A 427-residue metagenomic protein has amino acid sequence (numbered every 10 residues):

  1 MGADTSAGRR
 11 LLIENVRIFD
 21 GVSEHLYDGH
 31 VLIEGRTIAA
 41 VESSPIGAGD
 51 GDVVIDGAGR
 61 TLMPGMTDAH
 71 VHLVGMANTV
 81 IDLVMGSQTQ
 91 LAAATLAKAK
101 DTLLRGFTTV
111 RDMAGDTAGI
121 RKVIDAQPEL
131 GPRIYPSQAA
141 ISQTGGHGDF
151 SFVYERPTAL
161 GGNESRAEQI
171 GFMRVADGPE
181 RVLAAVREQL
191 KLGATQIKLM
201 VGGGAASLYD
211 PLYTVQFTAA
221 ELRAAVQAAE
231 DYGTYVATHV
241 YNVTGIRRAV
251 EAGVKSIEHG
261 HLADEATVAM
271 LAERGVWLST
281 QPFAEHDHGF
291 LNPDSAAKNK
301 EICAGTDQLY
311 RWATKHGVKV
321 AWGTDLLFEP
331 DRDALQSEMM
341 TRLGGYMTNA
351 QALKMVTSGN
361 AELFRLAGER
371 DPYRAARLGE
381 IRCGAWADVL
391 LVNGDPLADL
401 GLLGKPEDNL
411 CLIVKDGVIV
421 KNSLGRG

Functional and structural regions predicted by a protein language model:
G2-R10, I18, V22-M63: Histidine-rich, glycine-flanked metal-binding segment
V16, R370-D371, A375-G427: C-terminal cap of metal-dependent C-N hydrolases
R60-A126, H147-S151, A220, A252: Metal-associated gating/positioning segment near the N- to mid-region
M66, K122-P157, S279: Glycine-rich, aromatic-flanked loop segments that form ligand/cofactor-binding clefts across common enzyme folds
V80-A93, N163-A184, Y235-A237: Active-site mouth loops of central-metabolism enzymes
A94-I120, G131-A140, A194-S207, Y235 (+4 more regions): Divalent metal-dependent hydrolysis catalytic cores, especially in the metallo-beta-lactamase
M200-Q308, K315-A321, L326-E329, M347 (+1 more regions): Active-site core of metal-dependent hydrolases
D231, A304-P396: His/Asp/Glu-enriched, well-ordered alpha-helical/loop segment that forms or immediately abuts the divalent-metal
